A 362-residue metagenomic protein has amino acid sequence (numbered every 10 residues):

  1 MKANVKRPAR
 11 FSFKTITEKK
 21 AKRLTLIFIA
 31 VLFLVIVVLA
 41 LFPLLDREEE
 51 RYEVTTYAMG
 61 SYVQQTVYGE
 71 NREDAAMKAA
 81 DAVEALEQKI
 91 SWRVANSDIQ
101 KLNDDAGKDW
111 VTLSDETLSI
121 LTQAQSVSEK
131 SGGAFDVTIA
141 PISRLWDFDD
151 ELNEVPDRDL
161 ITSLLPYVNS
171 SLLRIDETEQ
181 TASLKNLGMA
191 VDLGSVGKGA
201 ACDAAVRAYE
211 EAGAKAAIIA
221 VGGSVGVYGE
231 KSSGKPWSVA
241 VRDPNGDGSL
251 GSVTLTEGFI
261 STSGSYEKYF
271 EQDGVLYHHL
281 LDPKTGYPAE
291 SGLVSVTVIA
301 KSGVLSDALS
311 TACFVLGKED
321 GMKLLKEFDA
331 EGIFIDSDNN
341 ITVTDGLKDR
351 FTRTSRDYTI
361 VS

Functional and structural regions predicted by a protein language model:
K2-S362: Mature catalytic core of soluble alpha/beta enzymes
